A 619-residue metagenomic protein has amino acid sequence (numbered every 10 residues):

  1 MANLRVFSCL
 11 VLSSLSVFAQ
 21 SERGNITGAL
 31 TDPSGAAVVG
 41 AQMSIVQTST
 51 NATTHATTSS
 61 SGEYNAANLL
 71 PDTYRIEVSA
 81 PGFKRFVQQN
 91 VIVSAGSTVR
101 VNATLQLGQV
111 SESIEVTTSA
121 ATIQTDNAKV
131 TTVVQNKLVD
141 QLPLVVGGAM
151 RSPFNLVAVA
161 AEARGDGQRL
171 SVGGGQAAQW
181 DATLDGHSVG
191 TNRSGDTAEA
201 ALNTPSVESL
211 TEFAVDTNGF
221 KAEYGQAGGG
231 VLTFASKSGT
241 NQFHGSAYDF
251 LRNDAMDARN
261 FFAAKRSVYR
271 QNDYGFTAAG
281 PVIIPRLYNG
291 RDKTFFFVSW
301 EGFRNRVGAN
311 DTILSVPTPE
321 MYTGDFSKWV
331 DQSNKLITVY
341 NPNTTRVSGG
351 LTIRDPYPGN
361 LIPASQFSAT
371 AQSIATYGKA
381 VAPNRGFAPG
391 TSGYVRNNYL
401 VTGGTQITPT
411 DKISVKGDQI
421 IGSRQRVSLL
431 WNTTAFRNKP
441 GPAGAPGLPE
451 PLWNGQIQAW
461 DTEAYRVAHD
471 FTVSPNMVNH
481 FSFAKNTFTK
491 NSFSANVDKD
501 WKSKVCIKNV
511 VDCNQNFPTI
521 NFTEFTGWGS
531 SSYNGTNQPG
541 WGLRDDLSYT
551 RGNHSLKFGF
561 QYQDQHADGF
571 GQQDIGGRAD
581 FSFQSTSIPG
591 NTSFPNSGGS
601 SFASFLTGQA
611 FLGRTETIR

Functional and structural regions predicted by a protein language model:
A2-Q135, N438: Periplasm-facing N-terminal accessory domains of Gram-negative outer-membrane beta-barrel systems
L30, I114-E115, V172, A182 (+14 more regions): Membrane-embedded beta-strands that build the outer-membrane beta-barrel scaffold
A36-V38, A67-L69, T132, V146-M150 (+11 more regions): Solvent-exposed, acidic/flexible segments
F83-S238, H244, L251-A263, D273-I283 (+1 more regions): Periplasmic N-terminal accessory/gating domains of Gram-negative outer-membrane beta-barrel systems
I114, D126-A128, Q168-R169, T183-L184 (+10 more regions): Short, solvent-exposed loop/turn and secondary-structure capping segments
T122, Y248-T410, A435-L452, T487 (+2 more regions): Periplasmic-side early beta-strands and strand-to-turn transitions of outer-membrane beta-barrels
Y322-T323, N334, N341, F367 (+3 more regions): Replace "related TpsB outer-membrane translocases also match" with "some related outer-membrane beta-barrels such as
